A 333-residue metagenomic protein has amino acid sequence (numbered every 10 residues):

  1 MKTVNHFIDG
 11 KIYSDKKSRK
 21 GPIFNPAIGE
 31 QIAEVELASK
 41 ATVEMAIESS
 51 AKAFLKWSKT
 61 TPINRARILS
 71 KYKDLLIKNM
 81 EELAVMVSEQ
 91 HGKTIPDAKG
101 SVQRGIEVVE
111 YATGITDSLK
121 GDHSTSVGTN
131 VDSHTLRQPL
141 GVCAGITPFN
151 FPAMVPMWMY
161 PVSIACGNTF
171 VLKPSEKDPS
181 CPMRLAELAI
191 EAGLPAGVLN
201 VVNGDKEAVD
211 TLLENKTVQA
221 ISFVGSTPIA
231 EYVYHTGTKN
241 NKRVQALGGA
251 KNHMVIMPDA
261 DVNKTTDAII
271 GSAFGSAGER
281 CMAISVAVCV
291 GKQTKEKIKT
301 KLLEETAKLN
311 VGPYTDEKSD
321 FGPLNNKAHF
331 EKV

Functional and structural regions predicted by a protein language model:
M1-E34, R67, K71, G121-T147 (+1 more regions): Terminal low-complexity tails and localization/encapsulation signals of metabolic enzymes
G10, G29, R65, V87 (+7 more regions): Residue-level signal for inorganic ion chemistry
I32-L119: Glycine-rich loop-to-alpha-helix module at the N-terminal edge of alpha/beta enzyme cores
I47, A66-K73, A84, V102 (+9 more regions): Hydrophobic face of alpha-helices
I77, G121-K264: Rossmann-like NAD(P) dinucleotide-binding subdomain of oxidoreductase/dehydrogenase enzymes
M86-T94, S124-T129, G249, D316-G322: Short linear capping/connector segments at secondary-structure termini
E110-T125, A307-V311: Proline-centered turn/helix-capping motifs that create local helix->coil transitions or kinks
P228-V333: ALDH superfamily catalytic-core signature
